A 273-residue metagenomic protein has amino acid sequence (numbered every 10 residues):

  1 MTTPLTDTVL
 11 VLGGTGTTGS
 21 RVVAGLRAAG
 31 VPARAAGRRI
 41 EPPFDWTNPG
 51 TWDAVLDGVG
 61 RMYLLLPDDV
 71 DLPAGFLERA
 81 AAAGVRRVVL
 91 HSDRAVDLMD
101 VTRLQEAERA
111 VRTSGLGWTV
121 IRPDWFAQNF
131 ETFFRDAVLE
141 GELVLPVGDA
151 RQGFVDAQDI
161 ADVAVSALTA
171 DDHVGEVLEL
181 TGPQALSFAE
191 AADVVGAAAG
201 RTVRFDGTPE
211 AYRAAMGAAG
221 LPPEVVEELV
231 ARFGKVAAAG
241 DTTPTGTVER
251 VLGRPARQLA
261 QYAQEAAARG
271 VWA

Functional and structural regions predicted by a protein language model:
T2-R38, T47-G50, V59-G60, D68-D71 (+6 more regions): Oxidoreductase cofactor-interface core, primarily capturing Rossmann-like NAD(P)-dependent enzymes
E41-P43: Conserved residues in the N-terminal Rossmann fold of short-chain dehydrogenase/reductase
Y63: ABC-family P-loop ATPase nucleotide-binding domains
R204-R269: Mobile cap/lid helix-loop segments that border enzyme active or cofactor-binding sites and regulate substrate access
A273: Short arginine-rich
